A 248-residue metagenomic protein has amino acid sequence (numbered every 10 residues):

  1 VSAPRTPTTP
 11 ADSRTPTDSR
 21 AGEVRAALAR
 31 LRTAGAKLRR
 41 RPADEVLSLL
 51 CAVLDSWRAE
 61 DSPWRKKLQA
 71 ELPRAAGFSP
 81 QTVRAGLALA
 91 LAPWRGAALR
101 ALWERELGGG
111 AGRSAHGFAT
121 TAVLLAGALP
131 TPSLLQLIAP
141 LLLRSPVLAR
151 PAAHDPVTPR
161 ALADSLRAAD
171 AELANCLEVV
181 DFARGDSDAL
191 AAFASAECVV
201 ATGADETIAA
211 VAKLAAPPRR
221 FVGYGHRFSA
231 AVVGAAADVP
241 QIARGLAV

Functional and structural regions predicted by a protein language model:
V1-F118: N-terminal Rossmann-like NAD(P)+-binding subdomain of aldehyde/semialdehyde dehydrogenases
R14-T15, A128, A168, T207-V248: ALDH superfamily catalytic-core signature
V46, R144, V199, V233: Residue-level signal for inorganic ion chemistry
L99, W103-A169: Conserved small-residue-rich beta-alpha loop and adjacent elements that most often cradle the phosphate/pyrophosphate
R113-H116, A171-E172, A191-A194, K213-A215 (+1 more regions): Solvent-exposed alpha-helices and their adjacent loops that cap or buttress functional pockets in soluble metabolic
L124-G127, R150-A152, F182-A183, A201-A204 (+1 more regions): Short His-Asn-centered micro-motif
A171-D181: A glycine-rich helix N-cap at a beta->alpha junction
V179-T202, E206-T207: A charged, well-structured terminal subsegment
